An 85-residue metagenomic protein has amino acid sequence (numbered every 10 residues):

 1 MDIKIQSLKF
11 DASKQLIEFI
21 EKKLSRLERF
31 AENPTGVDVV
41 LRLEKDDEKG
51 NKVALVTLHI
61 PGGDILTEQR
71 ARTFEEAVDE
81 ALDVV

Functional and structural regions predicted by a protein language model:
M1-V85: N-terminal, polar/charged subdomain of small-to-medium soluble alpha/beta proteins
